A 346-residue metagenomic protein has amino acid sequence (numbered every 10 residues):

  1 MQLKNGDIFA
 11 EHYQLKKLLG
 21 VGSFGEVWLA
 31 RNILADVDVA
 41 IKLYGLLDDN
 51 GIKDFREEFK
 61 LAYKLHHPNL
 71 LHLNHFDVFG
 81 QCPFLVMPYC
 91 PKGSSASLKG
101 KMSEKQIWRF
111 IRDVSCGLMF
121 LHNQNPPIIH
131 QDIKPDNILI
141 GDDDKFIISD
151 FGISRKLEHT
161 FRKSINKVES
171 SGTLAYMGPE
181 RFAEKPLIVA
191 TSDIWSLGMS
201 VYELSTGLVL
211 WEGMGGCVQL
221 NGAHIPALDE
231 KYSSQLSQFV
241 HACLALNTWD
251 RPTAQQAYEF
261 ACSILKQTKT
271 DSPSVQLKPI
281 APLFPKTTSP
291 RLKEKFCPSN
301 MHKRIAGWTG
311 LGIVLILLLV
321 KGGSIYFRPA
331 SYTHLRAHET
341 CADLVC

Functional and structural regions predicted by a protein language model:
G45-K64: AlphaC helix of the eukaryotic protein kinase fold
F76: Activation-segment/catalytic-loop signature of the eukaryotic protein kinase fold
G80-S94: Conserved short submotifs of the Hanks-type protein kinase catalytic core that shape the nucleotide-binding pocket
E180-T191: Conserved end of the kinase activation segment
Y332-T340: Conserved small/polar residues in nucleotide/adenosyl-binding loops
